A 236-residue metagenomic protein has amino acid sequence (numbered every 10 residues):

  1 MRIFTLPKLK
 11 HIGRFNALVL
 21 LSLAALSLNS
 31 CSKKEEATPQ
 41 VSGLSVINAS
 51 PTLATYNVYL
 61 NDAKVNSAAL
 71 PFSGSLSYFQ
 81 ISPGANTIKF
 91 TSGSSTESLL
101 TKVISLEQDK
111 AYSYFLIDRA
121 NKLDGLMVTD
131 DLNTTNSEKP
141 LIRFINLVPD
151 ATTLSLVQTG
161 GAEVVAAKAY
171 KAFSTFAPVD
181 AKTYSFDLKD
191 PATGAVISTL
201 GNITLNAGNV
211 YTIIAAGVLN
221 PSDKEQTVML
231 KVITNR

Functional and structural regions predicted by a protein language model:
I3-A17: Bacterial N-terminal signal peptides that target proteins for export
L9, L20-L21, T175, A216: Short linear sequence elements within intrinsically disordered, low-complexity coil regions
H11-I12, V19, D124, V164: General secondary-structure edge motif
A17-A25: Hydrophobic helical h-region of N-terminal Sec-dependent signal peptides in bacterial secretory/periplasmic proteins
L26-S30: C-terminal motif of bacterial Sec signal peptides marking the signal peptidase cleavage site
C31-R236: Intrinsically disordered, low-complexity polar regions and short flexible loop motifs
